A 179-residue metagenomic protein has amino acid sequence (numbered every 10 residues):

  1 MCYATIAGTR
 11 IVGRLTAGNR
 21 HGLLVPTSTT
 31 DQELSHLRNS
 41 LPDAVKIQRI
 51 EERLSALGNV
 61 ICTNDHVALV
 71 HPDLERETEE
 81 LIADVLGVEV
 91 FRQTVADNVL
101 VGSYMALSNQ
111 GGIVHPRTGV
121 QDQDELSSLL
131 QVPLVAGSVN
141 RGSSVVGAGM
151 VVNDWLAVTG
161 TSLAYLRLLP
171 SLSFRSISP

Functional and structural regions predicted by a protein language model:
M1-P179: The feature marks the mature, well-folded catalytic cores of soluble enzymes
